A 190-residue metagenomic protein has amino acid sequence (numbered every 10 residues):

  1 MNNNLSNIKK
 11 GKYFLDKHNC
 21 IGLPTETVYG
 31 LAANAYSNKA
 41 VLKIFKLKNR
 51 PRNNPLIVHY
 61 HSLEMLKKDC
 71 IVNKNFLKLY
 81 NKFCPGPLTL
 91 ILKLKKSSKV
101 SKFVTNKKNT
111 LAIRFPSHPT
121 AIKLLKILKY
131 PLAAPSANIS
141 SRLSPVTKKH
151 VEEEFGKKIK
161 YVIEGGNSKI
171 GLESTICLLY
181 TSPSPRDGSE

Functional and structural regions predicted by a protein language model:
M1-S182, R186: Active-site-adjacent structural elements in enzyme catalytic cores
G188-E190: N-terminal low-complexity segments that are often proline-rich with Ser/Thr-Pro
